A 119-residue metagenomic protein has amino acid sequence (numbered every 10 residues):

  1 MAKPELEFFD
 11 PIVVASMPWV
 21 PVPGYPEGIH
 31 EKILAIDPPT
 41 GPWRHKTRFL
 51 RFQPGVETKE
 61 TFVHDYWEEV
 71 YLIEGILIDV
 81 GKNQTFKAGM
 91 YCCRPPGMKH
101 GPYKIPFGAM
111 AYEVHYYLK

Functional and structural regions predicted by a protein language model:
M1-R44: A short, N-terminal "cap"/entry segment at the start of jelly-roll beta-barrel domains of the cupin/DSBH fold
K32-H64, N83-T85, P95-K99: Conserved short histidine dyad/triad with adjacent acidic residue
W67: Alpha/beta-hydrolase fold active-site loops
E74-G75: Glycine-centered positions in the ABC transporter ATPase nucleotide-binding domain
P96-K119: Ligand-binding loop in jelly-roll beta-barrel domains
